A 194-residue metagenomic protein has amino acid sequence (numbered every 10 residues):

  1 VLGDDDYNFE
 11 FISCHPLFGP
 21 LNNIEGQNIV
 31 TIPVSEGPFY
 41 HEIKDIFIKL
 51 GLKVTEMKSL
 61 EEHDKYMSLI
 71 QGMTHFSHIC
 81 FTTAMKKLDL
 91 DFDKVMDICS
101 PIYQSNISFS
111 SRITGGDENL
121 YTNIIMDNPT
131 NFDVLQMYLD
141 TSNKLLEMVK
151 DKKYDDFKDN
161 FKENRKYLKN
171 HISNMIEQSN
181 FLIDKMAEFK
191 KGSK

Functional and structural regions predicted by a protein language model:
V1-T55: Rossmann-fold dinucleotide-binding core
D6, V34-E42, L60-K65, S100-T114: Short secondary-structure transition/capping segments
P20-L21, L50-M73: Conserved Rossmann-fold dehydrogenase catalytic segment
Y66-I102, N106: Amphipathic alpha-helical blocks and their helix-capping loop/short-beta junctions
D93-H171: Interdomain hinge/lid region at the active-site interface of Rossmann-like NAD(P)-dependent oxidoreductases
K166-K194: Composition-driven low-complexity repeats that form or flank extended alpha-helical/coiled-coil segments
